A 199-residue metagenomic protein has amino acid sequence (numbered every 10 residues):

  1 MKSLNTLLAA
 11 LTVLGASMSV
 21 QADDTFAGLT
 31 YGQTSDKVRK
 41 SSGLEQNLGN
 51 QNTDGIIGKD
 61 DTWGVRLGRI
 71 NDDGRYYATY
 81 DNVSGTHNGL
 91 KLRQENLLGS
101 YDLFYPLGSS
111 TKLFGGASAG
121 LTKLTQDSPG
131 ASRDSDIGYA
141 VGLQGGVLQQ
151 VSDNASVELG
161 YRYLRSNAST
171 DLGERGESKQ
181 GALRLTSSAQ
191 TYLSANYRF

Functional and structural regions predicted by a protein language model:
M1-F26: Cleavable N-terminal export/targeting peptides
S19-N82, Q190-R198: Short glycine/proline- and aromatic-enriched beta-strand/turn motifs that initiate or cap beta-hairpins
V38-L48, H87-Q94, L124-D134, S169-S178: Outer-membrane beta-barrel translocator domains and adjoining extracellular loop/strand segments of Gram-negative
K40, S152-F199: Predominantly the C-terminal beta-signal and adjacent terminal strand-loop region of outer-membrane beta-barrel
G55, R133-S135, L183: Residue-level "hotspot" positions that anchor or transmit function at local structural transition points
D61-S128, D136-G138, Q149, A189-F199: Gram-negative (and chloroplast) outer-membrane scaffold detector with strong preference for beta-barrel transmembrane
R133, Y139-G142: A contiguous pocket-lining binding segment that forms or flanks enzyme active sites
